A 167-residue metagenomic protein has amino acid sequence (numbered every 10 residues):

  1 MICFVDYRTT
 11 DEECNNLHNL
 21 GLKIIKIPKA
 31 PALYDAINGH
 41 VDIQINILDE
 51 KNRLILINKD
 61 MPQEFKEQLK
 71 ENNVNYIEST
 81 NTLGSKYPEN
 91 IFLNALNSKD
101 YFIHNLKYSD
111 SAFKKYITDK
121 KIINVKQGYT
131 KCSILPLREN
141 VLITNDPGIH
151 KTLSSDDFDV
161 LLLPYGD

Functional and structural regions predicted by a protein language model:
M1-D167: Histidine/cysteine-enriched polar flanking segments
